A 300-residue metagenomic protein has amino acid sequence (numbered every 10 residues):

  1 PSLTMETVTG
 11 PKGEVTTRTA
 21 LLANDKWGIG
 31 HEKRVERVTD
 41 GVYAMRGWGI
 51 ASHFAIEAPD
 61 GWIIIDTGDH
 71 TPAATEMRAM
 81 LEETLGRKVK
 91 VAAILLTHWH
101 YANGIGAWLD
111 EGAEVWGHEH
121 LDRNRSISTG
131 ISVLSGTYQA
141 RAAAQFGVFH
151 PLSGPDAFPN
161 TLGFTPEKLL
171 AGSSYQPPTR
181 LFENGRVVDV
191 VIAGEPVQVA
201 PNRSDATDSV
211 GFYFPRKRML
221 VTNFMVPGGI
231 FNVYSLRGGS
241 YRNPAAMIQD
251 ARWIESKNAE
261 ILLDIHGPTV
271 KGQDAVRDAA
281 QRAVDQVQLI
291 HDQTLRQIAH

Functional and structural regions predicted by a protein language model:
P1-D25, V133-L134, F146-K168, S256-I261 (+1 more regions): Accessory terminal helices/loops
R18-R37, R203: Catalytic-loop region of hydrolases
G30, V38, D60-G61, P72-G117 (+2 more regions): Active-site metal-binding motif and surrounding structural segment of the metallo-beta-lactamase
E32-L85, G211-F214, R218-F224: Conserved beta-strand hairpin/beta-sheet module of binuclear metal-dependent hydrolase folds, prominently
R37, S126-N202, A246-E255: Metallo-beta-lactamase
A44, I63-D66, A92-L95, Q198-V199: Short catalytic-loop micro-motif centered on adjacent basic/acidic residues
I56, T75, I105-W108, R125-G130 (+3 more regions): Short, solvent-exposed loop/turn and secondary-structure capping segments
W62-I63, D69-T71, Q176, R180 (+3 more regions): Metallo-beta-lactamase
